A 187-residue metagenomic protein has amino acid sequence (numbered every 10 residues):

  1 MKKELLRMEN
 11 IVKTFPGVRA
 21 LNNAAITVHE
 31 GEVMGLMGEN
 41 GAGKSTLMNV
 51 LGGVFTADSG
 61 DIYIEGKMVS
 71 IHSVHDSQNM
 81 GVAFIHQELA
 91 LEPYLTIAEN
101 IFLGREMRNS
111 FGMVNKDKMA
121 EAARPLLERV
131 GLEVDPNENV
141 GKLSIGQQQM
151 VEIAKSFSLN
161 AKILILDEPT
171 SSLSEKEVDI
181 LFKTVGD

Functional and structural regions predicted by a protein language model:
M1-D187: Glycine-rich phosphate-binding loops of nucleotide-dependent enzymes
